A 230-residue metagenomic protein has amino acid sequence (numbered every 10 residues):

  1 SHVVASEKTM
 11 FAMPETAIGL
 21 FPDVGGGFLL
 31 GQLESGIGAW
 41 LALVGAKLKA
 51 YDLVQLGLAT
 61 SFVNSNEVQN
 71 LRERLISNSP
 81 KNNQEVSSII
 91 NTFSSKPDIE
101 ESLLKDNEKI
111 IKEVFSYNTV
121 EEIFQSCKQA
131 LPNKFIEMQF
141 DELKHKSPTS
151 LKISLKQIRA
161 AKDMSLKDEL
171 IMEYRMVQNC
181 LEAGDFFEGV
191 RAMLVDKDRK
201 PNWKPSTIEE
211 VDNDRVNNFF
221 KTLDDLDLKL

Functional and structural regions predicted by a protein language model:
V4-K109: Conserved catalytic cores of soluble enzyme domains, especially glycine-rich substrate-binding beta-alpha loops
S65-L230: Intrinsically disordered, low-complexity segments enriched in small/flexible residues
